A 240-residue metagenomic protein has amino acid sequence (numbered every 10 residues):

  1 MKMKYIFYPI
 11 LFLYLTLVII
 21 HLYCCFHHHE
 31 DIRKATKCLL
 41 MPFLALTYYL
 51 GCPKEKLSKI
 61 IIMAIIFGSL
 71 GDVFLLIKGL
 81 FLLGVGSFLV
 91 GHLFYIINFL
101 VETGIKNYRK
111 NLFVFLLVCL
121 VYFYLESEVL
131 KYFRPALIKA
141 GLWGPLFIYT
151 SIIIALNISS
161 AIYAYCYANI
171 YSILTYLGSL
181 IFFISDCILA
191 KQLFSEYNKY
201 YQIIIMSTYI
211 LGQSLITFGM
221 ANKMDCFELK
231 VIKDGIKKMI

Functional and structural regions predicted by a protein language model:
M1-I240: Polytopic alpha-helical membrane-helix bundles and their juxtamembrane interface segments in multi-pass membrane
